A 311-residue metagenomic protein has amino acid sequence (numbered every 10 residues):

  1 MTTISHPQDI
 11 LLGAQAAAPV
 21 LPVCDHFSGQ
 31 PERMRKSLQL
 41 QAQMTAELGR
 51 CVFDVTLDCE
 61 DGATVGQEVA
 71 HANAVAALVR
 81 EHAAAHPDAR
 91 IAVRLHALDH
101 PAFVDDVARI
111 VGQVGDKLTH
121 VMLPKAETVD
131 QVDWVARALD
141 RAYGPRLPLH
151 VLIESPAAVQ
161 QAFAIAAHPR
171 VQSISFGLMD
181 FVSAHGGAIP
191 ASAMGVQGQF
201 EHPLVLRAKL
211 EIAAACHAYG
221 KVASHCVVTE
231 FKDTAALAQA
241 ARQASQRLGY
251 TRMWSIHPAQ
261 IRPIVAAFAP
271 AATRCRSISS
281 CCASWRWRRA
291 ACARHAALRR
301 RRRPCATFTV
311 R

Functional and structural regions predicted by a protein language model:
M1-R311: Expand to "…catalyze enediolate/carbanion chemistry for C-C bond making/breaking, isomerization, decarboxylation
